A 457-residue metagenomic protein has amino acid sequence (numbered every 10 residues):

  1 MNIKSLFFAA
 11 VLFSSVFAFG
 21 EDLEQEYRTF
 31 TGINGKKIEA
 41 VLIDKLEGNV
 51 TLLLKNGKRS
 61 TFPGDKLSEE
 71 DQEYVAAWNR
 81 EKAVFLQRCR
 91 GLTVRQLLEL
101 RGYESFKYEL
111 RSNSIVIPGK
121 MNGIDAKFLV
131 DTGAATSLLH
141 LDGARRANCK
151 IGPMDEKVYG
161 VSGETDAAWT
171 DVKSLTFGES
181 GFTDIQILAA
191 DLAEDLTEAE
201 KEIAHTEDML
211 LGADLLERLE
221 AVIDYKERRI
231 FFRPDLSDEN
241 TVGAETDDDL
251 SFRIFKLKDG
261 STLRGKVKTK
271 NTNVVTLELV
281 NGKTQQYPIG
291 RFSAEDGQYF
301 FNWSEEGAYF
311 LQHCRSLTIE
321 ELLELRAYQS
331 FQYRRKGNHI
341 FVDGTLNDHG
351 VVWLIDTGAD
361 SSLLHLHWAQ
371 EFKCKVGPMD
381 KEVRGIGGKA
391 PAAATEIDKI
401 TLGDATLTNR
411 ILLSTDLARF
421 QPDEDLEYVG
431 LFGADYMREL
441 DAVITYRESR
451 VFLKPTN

Functional and structural regions predicted by a protein language model:
M1-F7: Bacterial N-terminal signal peptides that target proteins for export
F7-S15: Bacterial N-terminal signal peptides
A18-G20: Boundary at the C-terminal end of the N-terminal hydrophobic targeting segment
L23, N34, D44-L67: Trp/Gly-enriched beta-strand/coil motifs that build multi-repeat beta-propeller-like domains and related W-rich binding
F30-E39, K256-R264: Short coil-to-beta-strand transition motifs
D44-K45, D65-N457: Pepsin/retropepsin-fold aspartyl endopeptidases
